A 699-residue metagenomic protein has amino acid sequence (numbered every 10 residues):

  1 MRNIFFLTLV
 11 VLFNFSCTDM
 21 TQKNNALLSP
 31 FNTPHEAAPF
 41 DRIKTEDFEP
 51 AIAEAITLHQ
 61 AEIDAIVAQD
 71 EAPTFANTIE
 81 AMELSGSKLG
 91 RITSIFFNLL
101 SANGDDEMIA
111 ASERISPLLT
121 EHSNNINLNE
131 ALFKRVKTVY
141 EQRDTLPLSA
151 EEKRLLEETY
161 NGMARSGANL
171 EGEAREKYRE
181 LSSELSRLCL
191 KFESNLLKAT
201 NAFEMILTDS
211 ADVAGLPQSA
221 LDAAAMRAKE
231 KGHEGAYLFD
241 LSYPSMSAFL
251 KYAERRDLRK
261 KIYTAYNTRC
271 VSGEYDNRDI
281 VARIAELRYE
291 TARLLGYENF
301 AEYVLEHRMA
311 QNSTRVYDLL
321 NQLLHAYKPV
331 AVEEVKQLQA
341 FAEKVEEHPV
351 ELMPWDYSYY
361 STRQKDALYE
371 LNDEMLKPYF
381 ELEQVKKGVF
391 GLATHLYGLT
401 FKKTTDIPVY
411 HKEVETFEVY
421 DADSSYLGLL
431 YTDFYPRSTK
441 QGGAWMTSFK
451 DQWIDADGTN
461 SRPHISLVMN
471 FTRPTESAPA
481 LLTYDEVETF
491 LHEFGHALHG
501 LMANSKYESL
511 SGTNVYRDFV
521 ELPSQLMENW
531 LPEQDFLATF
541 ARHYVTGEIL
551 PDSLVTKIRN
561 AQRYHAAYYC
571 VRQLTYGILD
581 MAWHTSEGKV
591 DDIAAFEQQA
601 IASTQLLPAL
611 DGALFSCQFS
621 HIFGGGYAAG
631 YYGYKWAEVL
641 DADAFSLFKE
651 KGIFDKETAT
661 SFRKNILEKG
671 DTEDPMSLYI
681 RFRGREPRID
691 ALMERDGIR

Functional and structural regions predicted by a protein language model:
I4-F13: Sec-dependent N-terminal signal peptides
M20-K44, E54, A236-Y237, Q384 (+8 more regions): C-terminal, non-catalytic "cap/extension" segments appended to globular domains
T21-P217, F648: N-terminal helix-rich structural modules
N32-D47, F96-I115, T138-E180, D240-D279 (+6 more regions): Short His/Asp/Glu-rich catalytic/ion-coordination signatures at enzyme active sites or charged loops
K88-N98, E157, N161, Y357-K365 (+2 more regions): Short, hydrophobic/amphipathic alpha-helical patches that form generic packing surfaces within helical domains
L155, R187, S194, K198-D240 (+7 more regions): Active-site-proximal, well-structured secondary-structure segments within enzyme catalytic domains
T472-L491: Short pre-active-site segment immediately N-terminal to the catalytic Zn-binding motif
